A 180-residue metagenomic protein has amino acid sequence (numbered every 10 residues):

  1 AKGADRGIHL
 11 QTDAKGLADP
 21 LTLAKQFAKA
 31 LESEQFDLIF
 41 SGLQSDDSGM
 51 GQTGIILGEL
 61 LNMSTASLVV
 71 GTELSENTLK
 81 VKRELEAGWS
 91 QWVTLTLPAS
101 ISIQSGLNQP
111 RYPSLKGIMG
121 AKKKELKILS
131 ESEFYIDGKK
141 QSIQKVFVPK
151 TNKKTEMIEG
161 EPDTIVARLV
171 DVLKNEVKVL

Functional and structural regions predicted by a protein language model:
A1-L180: N-terminal glycine-rich FAD/FM-binding segment characteristic of electron-transfer flavoproteins
